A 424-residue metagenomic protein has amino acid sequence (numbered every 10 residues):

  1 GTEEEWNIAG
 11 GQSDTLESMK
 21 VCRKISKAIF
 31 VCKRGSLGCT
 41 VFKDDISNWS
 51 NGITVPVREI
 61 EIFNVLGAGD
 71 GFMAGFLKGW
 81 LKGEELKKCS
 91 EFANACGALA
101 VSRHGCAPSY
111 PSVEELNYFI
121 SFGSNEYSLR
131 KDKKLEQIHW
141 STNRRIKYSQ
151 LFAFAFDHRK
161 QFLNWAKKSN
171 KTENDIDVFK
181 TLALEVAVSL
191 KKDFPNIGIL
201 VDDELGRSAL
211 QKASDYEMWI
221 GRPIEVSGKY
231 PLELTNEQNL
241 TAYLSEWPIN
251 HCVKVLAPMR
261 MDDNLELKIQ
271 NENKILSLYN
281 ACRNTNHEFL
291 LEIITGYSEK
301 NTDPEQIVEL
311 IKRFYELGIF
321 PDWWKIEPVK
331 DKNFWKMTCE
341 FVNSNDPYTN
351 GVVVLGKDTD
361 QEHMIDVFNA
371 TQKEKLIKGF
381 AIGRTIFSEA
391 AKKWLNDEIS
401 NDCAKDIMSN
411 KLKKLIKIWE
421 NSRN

Functional and structural regions predicted by a protein language model:
E5-N7, C39, L116, F387: A generic structural signal for short hydrophobic patches within well-formed alpha-helices
Q12-K133: Conserved phosphate-binding/catalytic region of the ribokinase-like
N94, S214, L276-Y279, R283: Anion (oxyanion) recognition and catalysis
E126-L267, F320, N350, Q361-T371 (+2 more regions): Alpha/beta catalytic barrel-like cores
I146, K160, M259-D262, Y297-E305 (+4 more regions): Domain-level signal for soluble alpha/beta catalytic cores
F154, E292, W324, G383: Conserved, mostly hydrophobic/aromatic
T181-V188, Q238-C252, L267, K274-I275 (+5 more regions): Alpha/beta enzyme core
E217-I220, T285-F289, N345-D360: Short beta-strand/loop segments at the ligand-binding rim of alpha/beta enzyme cores
